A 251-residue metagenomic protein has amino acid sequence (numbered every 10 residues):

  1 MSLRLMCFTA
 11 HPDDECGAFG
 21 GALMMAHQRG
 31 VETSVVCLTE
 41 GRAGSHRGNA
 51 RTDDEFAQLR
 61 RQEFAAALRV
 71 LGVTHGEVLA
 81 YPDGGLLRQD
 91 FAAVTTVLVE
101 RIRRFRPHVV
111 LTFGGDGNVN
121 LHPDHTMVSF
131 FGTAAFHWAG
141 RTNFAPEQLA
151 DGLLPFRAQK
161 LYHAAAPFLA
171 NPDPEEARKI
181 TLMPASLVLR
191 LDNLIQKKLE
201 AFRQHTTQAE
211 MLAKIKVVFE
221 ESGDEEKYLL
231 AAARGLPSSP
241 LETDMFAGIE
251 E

Functional and structural regions predicted by a protein language model:
M1-F105, R141: Active-site rim/loop-helix segments in enzyme catalytic domains that contact anionic ligands
M1-M6, G84, R88-E251: Metal-dependent de-N-acetylase/amidase catalytic core
